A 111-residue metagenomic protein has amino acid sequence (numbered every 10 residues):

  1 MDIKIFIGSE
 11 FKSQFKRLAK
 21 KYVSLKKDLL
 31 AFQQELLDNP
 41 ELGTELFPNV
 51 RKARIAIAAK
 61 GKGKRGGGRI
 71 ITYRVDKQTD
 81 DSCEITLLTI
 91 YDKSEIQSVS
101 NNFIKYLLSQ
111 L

Functional and structural regions predicted by a protein language model:
M1-L30: Arg/Lys-rich, positively charged N-terminal/basic patches that mediate binding to nucleic acids
D2, P48-V50, C83: Sequence-level motif detector for i,i+2 pairs with an aromatic at +2
A19-V23, P40, T79: Residues at alpha-helix boundaries and short interhelical turns
F32-Q34: Negatively charged, low-complexity tracts enriched in Asp/Glu with abundant Ser/Thr
L37-K62: A short, surface-exposed loop/turn module that caps and links secondary-structure elements
G63-G67: A short catalytic or substrate-binding loop motif that flags glycine-/basic-rich loops and adjacent residues that bind
G68-R69, Y73-L111: Enriched for short, Lys/Arg-rich terminal
